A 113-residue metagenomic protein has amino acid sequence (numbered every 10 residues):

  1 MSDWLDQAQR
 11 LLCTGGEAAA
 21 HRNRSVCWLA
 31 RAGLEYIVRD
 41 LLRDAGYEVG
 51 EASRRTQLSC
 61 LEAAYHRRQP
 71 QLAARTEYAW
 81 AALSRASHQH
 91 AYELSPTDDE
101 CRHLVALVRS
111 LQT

Functional and structural regions predicted by a protein language model:
M1-H21, A106: Charged alpha-helical initiation segments
M1-S2, E48-T113: Long, charged low-complexity segments
D3, H21-A32, Y78, D99: Short, well-structured alpha-helical interface segments that form or flank functional binding sites
L11-A18, D40, D44, A86-H90: Secondary-structure edge/capping motif, primarily at the C-terminal ends of alpha-helices and the immediately following
L12, I37, V108-Q112: Short, well-ordered alpha-helical segments in soluble proteins
N23-Y47: Hydrophobic alpha-helical packing segments in soluble, helical-rich domains
